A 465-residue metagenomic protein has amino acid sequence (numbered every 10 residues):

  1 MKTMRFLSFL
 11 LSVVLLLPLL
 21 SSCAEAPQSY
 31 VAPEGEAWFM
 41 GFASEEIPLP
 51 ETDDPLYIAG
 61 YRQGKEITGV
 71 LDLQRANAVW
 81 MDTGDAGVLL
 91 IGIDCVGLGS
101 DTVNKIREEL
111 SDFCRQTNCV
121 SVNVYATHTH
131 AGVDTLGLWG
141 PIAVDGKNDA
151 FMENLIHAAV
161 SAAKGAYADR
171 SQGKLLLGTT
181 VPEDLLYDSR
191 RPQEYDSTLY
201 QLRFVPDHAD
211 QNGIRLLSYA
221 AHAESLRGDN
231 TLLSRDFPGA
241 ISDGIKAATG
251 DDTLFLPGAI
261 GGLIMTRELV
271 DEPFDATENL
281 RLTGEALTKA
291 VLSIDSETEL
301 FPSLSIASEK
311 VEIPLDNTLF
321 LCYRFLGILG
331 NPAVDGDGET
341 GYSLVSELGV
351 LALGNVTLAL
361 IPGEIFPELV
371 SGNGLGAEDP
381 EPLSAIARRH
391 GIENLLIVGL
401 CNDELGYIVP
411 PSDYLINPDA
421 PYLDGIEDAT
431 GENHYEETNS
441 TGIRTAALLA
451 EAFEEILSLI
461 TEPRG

Functional and structural regions predicted by a protein language model:
M1-L10: Bacterial N-terminal signal peptides that target proteins for export
P18-S22: C-terminal motif of bacterial Sec signal peptides marking the signal peptidase cleavage site
P27-Y125, T129-T288, D295-G465: Conserved beta-alpha junction segments in alpha/beta enzyme cores
